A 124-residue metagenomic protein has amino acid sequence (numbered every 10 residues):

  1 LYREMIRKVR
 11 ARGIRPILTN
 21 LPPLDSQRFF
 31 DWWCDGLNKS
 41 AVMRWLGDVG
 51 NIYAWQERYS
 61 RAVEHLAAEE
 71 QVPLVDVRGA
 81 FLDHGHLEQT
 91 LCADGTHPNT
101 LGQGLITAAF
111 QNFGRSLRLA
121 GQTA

Functional and structural regions predicted by a protein language model:
L1-A124: Alpha-helical cap/lid subdomain in secreted, periplasmic, or secretory-pathway luminal O-acyl-processing enzymes
